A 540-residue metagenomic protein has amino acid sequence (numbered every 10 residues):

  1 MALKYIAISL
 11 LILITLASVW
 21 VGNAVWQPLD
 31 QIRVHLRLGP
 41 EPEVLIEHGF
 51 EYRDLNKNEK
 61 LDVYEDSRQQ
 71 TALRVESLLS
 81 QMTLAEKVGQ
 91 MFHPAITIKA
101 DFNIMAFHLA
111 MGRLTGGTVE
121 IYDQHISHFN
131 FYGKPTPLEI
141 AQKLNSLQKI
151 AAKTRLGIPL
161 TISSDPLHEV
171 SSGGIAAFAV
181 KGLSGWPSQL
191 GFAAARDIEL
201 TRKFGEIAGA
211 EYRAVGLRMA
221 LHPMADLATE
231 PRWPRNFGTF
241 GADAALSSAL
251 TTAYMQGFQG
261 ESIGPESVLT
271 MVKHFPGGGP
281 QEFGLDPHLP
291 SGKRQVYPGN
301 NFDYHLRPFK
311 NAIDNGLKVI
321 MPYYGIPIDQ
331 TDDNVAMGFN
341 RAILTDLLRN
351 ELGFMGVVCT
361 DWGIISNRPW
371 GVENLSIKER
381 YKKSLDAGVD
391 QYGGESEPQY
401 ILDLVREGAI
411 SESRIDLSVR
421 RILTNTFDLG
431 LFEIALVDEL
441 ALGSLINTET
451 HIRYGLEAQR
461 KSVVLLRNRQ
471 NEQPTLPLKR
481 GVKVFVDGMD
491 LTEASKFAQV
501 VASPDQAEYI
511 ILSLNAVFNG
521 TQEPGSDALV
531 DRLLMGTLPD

Functional and structural regions predicted by a protein language model:
A2-D540: Glycoside hydrolase catalytic-domain context in secreted enzymes
